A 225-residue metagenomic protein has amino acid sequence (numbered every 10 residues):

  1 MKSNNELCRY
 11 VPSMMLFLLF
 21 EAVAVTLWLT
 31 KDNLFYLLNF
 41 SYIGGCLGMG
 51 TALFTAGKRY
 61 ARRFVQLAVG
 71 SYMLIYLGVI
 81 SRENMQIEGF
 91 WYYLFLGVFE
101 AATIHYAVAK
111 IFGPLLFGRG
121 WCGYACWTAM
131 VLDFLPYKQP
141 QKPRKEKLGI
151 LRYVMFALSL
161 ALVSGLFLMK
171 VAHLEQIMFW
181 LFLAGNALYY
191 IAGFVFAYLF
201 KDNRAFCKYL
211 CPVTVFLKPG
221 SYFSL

Functional and structural regions predicted by a protein language model:
M1-L225: Non-ligating segments of multi-cofactor redox enzymes
